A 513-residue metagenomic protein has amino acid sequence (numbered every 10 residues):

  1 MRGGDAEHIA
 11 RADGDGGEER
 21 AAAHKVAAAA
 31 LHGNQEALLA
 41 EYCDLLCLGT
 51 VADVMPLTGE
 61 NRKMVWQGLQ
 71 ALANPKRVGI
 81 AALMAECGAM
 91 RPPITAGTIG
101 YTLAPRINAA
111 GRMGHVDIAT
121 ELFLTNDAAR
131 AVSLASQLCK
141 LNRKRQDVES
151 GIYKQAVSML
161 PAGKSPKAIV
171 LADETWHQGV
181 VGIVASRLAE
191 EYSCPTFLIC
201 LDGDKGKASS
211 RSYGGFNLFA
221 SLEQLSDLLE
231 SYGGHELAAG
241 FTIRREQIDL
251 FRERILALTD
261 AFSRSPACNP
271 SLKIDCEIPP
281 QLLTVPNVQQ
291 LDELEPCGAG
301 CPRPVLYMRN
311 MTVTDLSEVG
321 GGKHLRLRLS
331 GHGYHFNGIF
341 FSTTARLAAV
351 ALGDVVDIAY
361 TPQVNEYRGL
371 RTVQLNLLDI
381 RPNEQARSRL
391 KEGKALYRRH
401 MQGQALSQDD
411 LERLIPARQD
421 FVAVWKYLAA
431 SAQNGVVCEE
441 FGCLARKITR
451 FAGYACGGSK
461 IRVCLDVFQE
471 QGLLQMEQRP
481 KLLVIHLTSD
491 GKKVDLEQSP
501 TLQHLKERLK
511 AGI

Functional and structural regions predicted by a protein language model:
R2-L31, L39-L48, D420-V424: Short alpha-helices
H8, R77, E497-P500: Serine-centered coil/turn micro-motif
G14-E18, I80, R252: Hydrophobic faces of stable alpha-helices that mediate helix-helix packing
E18-A21, L69, Y360: Short, amphipathic alpha-helical segments that act as regulatory/interfacial helices in nucleotide-processing proteins
A29-L250, A267, V319: Hydrophobic helix-and-loop "lid/oligomerization" segment in the mid-to-C-terminal part of catalytic domains
R130-L134, L141-V170, Q224-I513: Mid-to-C-terminal polyanion-binding domains and interfaces
